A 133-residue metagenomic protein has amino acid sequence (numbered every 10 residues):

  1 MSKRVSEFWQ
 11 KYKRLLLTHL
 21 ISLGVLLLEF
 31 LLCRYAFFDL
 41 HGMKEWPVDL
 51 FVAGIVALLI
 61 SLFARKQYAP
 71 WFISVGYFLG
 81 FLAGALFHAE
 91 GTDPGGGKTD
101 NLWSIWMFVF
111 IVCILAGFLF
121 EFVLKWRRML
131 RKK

Functional and structural regions predicted by a protein language model:
M1-V52: N-terminal signal-anchor transmembrane alpha-helix
V5-K13, S61-F72, L130-R131: Membrane-interface helix-boundary motifs at transmembrane edges
H19-S22, G96-K133: Alpha-helical membrane-associated segments of multi-pass integral membrane proteins
V25-F30, G80-G84, V112, A116-F120: Alpha-helical transmembrane segments of multipass membrane proteins
L28, L32, L59-I60, A83 (+3 more regions): Residue-level signal for alpha-helical transmembrane segments in multi-pass membrane proteins
C33-D49, A83-V109: Interfacial non-cytosolic loop connecting adjacent transmembrane helices
V52-S61: Hydrophobic, membrane-inserted alpha-helices
Y68-A83: Central hydrophobic cores of alpha-helical transmembrane segments in multi-pass integral membrane proteins
